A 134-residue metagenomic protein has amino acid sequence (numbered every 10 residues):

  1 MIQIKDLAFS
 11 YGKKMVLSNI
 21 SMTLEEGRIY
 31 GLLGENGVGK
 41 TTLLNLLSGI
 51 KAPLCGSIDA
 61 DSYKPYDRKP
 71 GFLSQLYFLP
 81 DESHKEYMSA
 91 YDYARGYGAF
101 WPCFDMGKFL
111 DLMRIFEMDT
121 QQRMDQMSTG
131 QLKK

Functional and structural regions predicted by a protein language model:
I2-I4, L17-N19: Conserved structural motif at the start of ABC-family nucleotide-binding domains
S10-K14, A60: Conserved A-loop
K14-M15, P70: Short coil-to-beta microelement around the adenine-binding A-loop and adjacent beta1/P-loop entry of ABC ATPase
L33-E35: The feature captures the beta-strand-to-loop junction immediately N-terminal to the Walker
S48: Helix-to-loop junction immediately C-terminal to a conserved catalytic motif
C55-D67, G71-F72: Conserved ABC transporter NBD signature motif
P70, F78-L132: ABC-family P-loop ATPase nucleotide-binding domains
